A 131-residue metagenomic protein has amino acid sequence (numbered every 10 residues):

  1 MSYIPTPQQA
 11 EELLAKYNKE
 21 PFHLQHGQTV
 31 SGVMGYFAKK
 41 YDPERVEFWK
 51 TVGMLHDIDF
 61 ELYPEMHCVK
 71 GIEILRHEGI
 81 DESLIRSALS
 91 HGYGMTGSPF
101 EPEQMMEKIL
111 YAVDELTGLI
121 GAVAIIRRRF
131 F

Functional and structural regions predicted by a protein language model:
M1-Y63: Acidic/His-rich, divalent-metal-binding segments that scaffold phosphate/diphosphate chemistry
E44-F131: Divalent metal-dependent catalytic cores for phosphoryl transfer on phosphate-bearing substrates
